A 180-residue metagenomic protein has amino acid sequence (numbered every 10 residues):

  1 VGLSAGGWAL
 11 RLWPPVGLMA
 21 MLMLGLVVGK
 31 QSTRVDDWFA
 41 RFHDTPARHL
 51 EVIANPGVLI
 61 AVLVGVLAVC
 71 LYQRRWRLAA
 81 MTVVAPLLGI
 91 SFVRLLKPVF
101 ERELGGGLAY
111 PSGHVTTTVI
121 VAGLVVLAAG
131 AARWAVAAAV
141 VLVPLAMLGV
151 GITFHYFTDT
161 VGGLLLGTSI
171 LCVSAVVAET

Functional and structural regions predicted by a protein language model:
V1-V58, V62, K97-L104: N-terminal transmembrane-helix/juxtamembrane module of multi-pass inner/ER membrane proteins
L10-G17, L63-G89: Interfacial segments of alpha-helical transmembrane regions
L12-V16, I60, A79-V84, A135-V140 (+2 more regions): Hydrophobic alpha-helical transmembrane segments
L22-G25, L87-L95, V140-T153: Aromatic-anchored segments of alpha-helical transmembrane domains
S32, G89-V93, A122, S174: Alpha-helical transmembrane segments of polytopic integral membrane proteins, especially the permease/helical cores
L59-V64, T118-V121: Core segments of transmembrane alpha-helices that mediate helix-helix packing or line hydrophobic substrate/ligand
V84-A109: Hydrophobic alpha-helical transmembrane segments of integral membrane proteins
R102-T180: Membrane-embedded catalytic cores of phosphoryl/pyrophosphoryl-handling enzymes
